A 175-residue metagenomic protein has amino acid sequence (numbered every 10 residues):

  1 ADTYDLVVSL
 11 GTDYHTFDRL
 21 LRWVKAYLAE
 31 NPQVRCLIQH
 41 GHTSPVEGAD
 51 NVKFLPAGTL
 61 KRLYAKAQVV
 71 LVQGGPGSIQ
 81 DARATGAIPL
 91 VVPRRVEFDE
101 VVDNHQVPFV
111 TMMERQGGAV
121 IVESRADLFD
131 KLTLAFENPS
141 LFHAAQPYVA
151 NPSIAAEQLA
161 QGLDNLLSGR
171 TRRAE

Functional and structural regions predicted by a protein language model:
A1-E175: Nucleotide-activated sugar donor-binding and catalytic core shared by glycosyltransferases and related lipid-linked
